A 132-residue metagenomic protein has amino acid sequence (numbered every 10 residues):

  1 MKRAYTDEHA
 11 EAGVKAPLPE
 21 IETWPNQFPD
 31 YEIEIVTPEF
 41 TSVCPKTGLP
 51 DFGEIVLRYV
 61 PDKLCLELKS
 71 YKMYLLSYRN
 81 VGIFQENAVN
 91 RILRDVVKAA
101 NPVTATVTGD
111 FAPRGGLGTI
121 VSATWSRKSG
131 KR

Functional and structural regions predicted by a protein language model:
M1-R132: N-terminal intrinsically disordered, cationic/polar leader segments that include organellar targeting peptides
